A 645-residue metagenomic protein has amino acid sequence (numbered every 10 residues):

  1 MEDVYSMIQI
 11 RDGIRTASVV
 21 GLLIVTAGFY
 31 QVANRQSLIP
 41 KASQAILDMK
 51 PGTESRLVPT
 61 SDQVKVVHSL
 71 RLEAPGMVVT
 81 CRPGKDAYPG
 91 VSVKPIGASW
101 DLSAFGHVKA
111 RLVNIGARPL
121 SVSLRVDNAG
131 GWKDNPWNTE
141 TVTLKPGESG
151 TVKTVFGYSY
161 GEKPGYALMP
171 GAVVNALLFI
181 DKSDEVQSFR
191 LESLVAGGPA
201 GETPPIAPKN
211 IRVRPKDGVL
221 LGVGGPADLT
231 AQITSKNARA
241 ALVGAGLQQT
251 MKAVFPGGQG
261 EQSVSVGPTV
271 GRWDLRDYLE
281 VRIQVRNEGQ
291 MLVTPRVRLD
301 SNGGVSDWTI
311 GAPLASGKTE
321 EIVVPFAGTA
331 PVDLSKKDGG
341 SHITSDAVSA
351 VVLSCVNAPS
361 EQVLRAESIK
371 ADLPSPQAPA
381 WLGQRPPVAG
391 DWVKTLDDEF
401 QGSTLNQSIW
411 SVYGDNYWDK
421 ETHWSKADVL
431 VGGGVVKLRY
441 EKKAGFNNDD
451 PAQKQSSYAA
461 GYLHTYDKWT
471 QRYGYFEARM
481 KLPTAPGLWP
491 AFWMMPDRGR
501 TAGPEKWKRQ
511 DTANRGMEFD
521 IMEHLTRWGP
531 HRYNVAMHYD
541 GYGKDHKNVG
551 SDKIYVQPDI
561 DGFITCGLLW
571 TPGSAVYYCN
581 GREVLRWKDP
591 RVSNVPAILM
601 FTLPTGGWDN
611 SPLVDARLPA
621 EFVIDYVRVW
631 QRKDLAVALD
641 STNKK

Functional and structural regions predicted by a protein language model:
S6-S18: N-terminal Sec-pathway targeting helices
R11, M77, A176, M251 (+2 more regions): Conserved short hydrophobic patches within well-ordered secondary structure
R15-G28: Hydrophobic membrane-insertion alpha-helices, especially the h-region of bacterial N-terminal signal peptides
G28-R385, K645: Beta-rich carbohydrate-recognition modules and glycan-binding surfaces
L373-K645: GH16 jelly-roll
